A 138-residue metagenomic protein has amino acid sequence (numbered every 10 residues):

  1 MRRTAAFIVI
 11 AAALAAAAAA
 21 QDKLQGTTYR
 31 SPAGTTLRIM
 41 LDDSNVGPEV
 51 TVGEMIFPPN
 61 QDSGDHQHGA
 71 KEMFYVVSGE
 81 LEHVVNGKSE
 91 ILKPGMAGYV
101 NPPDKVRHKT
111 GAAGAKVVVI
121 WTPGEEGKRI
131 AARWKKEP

Functional and structural regions predicted by a protein language model:
M1-I8: Bacterial N-terminal signal peptides that target proteins for export
T4, A16-E49, R129-P138: A short, N-terminal "cap"/entry segment at the start of jelly-roll beta-barrel domains of the cupin/DSBH fold
G47, P102-G127: Ligand-binding loop in jelly-roll beta-barrel domains
T51-H68: Conserved short histidine dyad/triad with adjacent acidic residue
H66-H68, H83, K105-H108: Histidine-centered active-site/metal-ligand motif
A70-L81, N86: Glycine- and acidic-residue-biased ligand/ion/polar-headgroup-sensing regions
G87-P103: Short acidic-glycine-tyrosine-enriched beta hairpin
